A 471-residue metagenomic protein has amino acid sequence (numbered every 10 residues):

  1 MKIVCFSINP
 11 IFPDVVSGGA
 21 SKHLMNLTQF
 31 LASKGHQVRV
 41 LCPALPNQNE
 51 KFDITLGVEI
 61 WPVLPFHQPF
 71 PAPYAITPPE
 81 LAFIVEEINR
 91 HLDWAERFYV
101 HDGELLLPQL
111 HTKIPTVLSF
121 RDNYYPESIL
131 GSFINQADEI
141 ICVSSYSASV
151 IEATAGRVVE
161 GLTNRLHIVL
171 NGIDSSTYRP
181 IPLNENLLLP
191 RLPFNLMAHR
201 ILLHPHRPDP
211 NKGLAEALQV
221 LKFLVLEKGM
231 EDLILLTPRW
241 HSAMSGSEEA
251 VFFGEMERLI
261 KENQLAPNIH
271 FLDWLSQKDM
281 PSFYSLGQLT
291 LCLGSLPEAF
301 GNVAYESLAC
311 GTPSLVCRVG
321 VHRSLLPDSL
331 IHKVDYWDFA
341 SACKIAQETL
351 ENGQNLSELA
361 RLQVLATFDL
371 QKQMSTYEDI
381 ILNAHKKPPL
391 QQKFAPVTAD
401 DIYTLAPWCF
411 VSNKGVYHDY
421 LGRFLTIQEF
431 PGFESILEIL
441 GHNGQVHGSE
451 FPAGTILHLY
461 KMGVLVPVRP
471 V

Functional and structural regions predicted by a protein language model:
I8-D14, F30-A75: N-terminal strand-loop element at the rim of the active site of nucleotide-sugar-dependent glycosyltransferases
I141, F194-K212, L218-L221, L236-T237: Conserved donor-binding/catalytic core segment of Leloir-type glycosyltransferases
E248-W274: Nucleotide-activated donor-binding/catalytic signature segment of Leloir-type glycosyltransferases, i.e., the conserved
S285-A299: Acidic donor-binding loop of glycosyltransferase active sites
P313-V316: Short hydrophobic beta-strand element within catalytic cores of glycosyltransferases and related nucleotide-activated
R323-A346: Change "using UDP/GDP/dTDP sugars" to "using nucleotide sugars
Q354-P389: A charged, aromatic-enriched C-terminal amphipathic alpha-helix characteristic of glycosyltransferases across folds
A384-E438, L457, P467-V471: Acidic, low-complexity/disordered tracts enriched in E/D and polar residues
